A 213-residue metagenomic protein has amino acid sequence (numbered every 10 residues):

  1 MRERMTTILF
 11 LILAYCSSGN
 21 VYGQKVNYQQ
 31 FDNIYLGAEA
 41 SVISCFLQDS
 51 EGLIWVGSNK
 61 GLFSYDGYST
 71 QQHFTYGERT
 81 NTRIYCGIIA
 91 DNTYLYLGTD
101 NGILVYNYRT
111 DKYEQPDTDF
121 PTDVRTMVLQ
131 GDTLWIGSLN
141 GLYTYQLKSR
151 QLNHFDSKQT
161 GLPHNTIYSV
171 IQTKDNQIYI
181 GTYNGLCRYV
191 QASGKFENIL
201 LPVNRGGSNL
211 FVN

Functional and structural regions predicted by a protein language model:
M1-N213: Carboxylate-rich, polar loop motifs that coordinate divalent cations or form catalytic acidic clusters
